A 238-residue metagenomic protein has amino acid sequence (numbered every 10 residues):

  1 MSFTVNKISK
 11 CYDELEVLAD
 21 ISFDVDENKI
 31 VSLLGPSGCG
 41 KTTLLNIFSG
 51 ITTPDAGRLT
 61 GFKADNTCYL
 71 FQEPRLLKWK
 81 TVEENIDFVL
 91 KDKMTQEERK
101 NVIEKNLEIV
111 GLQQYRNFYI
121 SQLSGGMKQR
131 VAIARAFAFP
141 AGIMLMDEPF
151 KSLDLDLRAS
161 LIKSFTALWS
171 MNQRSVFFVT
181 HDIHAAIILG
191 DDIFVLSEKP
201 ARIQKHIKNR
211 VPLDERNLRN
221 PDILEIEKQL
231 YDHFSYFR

Functional and structural regions predicted by a protein language model:
L34-P36: The feature captures the beta-strand-to-loop junction immediately N-terminal to the Walker
S49: Helix-to-loop junction immediately C-terminal to a conserved catalytic motif
T53, E84-R99, I109-V110: ABC-type ATPase nucleotide-binding domains, specifically the catalytic core motifs of the NBD
E97-Y115, A167: Conserved ABC ATPase "signature" region
Y119-L123, M127: Conserved ABC ATPase signature
M144-E148: Catalytic Walker B motif of ABC-type/P-loop ATPase nucleotide-binding domains
